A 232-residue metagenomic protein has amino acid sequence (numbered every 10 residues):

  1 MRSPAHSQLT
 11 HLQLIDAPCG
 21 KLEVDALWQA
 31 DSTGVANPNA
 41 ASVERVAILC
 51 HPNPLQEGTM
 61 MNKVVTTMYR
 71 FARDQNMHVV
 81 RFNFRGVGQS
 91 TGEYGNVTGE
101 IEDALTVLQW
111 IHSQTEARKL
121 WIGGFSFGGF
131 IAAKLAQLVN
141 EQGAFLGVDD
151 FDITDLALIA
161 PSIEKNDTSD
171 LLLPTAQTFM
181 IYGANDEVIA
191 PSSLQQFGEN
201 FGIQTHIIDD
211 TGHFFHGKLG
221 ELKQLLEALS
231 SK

Functional and structural regions predicted by a protein language model:
A17, K21-Q114: Serine-hydrolase catalytic machinery in alpha/beta-hydrolase-like enzymes
P52-N53, L156-N166: Active-site nucleophile loop of the alpha/beta-hydrolase fold
K119-G124, I159: Short beta-strand immediately N-terminal to the catalytic nucleophile in serine-hydrolase-like folds
G124-A132: Gly/Ala-rich beta-loop-alpha elbow adjacent to hydrolase catalytic centers
P174-T175, F179-Y182, D186: Short beta-strand/loop motif that positions the catalytic acidic residue of the alpha/beta-hydrolase fold
A176, I189-G198, G220: Short alpha-helix in the alpha/beta-hydrolase fold that links the catalytic acid
A184-I189, H213: Acidic catalytic loop of the alpha/beta-hydrolase fold
H216-L229: Post-His helix in hydrolase/transferase enzymes
